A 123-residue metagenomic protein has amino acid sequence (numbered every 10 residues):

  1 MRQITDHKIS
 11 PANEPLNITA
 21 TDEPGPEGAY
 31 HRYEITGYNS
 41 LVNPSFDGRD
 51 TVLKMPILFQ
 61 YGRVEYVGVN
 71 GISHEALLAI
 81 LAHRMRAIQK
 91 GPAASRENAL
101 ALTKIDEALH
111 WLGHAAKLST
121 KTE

Functional and structural regions predicted by a protein language model:
M1-S73: Long, non-catalytic architectural segments outside compact domain cores
I18, Y33, L53-I57, A94 (+3 more regions): Aromatic-residue detector
F59, R63-Y66, A76-A79, H83 (+1 more regions): A generic structural signal for ordered alpha-helices
V67-L78, S95-L102: Amphipathic, non-membrane alpha-helical segments in soluble helical-bundle scaffolds
H83, I88-T122: Short, compact, well-ordered microdomains
